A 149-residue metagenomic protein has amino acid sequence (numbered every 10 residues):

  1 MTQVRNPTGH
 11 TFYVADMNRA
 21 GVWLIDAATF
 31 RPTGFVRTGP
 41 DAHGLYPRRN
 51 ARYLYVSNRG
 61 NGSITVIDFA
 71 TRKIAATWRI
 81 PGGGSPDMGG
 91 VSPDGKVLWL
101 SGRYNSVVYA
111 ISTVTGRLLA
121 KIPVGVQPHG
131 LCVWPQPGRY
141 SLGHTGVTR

Functional and structural regions predicted by a protein language model:
M1-R149: Predominantly soluble domains enriched in secretory-pathway, periplasmic, or organellar proteins
